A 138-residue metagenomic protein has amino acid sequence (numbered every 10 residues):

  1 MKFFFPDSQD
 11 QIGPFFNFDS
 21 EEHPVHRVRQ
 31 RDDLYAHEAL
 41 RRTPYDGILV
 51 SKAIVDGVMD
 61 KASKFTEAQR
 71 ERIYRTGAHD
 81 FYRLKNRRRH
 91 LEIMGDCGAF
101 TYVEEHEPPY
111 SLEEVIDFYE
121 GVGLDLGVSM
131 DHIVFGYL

Functional and structural regions predicted by a protein language model:
M1-L138: Non-catalytic, usually N-terminal nucleic-acid engagement modules in DNA/RNA processing proteins
